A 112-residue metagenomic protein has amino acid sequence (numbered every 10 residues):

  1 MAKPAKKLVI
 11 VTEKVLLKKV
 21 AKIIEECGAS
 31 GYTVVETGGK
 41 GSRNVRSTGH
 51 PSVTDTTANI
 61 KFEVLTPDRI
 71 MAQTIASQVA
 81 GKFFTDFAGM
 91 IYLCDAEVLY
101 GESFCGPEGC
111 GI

Functional and structural regions predicted by a protein language model:
M1-I112: Positively charged, small/polar-rich N-terminal and surface patches that mediate targeting and assembly and bind
